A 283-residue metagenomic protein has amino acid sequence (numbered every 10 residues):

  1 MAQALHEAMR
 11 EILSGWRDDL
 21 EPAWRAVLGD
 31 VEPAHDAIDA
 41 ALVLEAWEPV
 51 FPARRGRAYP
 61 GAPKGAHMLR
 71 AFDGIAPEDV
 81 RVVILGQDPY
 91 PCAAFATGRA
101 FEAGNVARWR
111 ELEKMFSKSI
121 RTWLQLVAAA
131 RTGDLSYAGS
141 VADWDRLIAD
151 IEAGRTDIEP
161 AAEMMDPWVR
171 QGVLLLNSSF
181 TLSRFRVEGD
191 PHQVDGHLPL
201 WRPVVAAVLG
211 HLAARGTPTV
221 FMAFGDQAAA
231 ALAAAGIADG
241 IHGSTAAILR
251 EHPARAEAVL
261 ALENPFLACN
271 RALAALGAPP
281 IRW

Functional and structural regions predicted by a protein language model:
A4-T219, A228-A233, I241-L249, R255-A258 (+2 more regions): A polyanion-binding, active-site-adjacent surface
F224-G225: Helix N-cap/beta->alpha junction signal
P253-A254, E263-W283: C-terminal functional extensions of proteins
